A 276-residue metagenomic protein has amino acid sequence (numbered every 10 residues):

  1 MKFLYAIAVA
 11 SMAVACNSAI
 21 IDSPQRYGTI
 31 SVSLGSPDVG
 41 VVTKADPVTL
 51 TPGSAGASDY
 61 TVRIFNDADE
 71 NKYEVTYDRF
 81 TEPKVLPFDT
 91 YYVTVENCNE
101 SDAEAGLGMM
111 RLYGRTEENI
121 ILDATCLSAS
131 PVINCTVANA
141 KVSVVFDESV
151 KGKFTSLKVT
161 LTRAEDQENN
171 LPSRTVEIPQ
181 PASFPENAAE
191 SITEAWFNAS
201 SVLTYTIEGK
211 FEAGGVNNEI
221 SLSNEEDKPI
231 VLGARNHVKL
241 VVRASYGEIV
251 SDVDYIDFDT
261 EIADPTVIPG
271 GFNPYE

Functional and structural regions predicted by a protein language model:
M1-A15: Sec-dependent bacterial lipoprotein signal peptides
A6, T81-E82: Alpha-helical interaction segments
C16-N71, P83-E276: Extracytoplasmic cysteine-anchoring/structural motifs
E74-D78: A cross-kingdom feature marking solvent-exposed beta-strand/loop segments within repeated, beta-rich binding/scaffold
